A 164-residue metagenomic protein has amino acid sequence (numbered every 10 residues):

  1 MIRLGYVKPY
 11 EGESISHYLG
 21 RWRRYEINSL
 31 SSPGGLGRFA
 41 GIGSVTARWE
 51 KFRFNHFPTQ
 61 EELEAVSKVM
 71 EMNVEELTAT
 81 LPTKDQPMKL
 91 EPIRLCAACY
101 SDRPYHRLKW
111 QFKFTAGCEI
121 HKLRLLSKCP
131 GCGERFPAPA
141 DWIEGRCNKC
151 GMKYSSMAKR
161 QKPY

Functional and structural regions predicted by a protein language model:
M1-P92, A97, P104: A structured, charge-rich N-terminal accessory region that forms the first stable segment of a protein and links
E91, W110-K113, L123-R124, D141-W142: Flanking scaffold residues of small Cys/His-coordinated metal-binding clusters
E91-A97, A116, S127, G145-N148: Cys/His-enriched microdomains
A98, R107-K109, E119: BZIP DNA-binding basic region
Y100, E119-K122, G133, G151: Cys/His-coordinated zinc-binding microdomains
D102-L108, G133-P137: Short recognition patches in nucleic-acid-associated and regulatory proteins
K109-W110, C129: Low-complexity, polar/charged sequence tracts that form flexible coils or short amphipathic helices and often embed
K128-Y164: Domain-exit/linker segments immediately C-terminal to small folded modules
